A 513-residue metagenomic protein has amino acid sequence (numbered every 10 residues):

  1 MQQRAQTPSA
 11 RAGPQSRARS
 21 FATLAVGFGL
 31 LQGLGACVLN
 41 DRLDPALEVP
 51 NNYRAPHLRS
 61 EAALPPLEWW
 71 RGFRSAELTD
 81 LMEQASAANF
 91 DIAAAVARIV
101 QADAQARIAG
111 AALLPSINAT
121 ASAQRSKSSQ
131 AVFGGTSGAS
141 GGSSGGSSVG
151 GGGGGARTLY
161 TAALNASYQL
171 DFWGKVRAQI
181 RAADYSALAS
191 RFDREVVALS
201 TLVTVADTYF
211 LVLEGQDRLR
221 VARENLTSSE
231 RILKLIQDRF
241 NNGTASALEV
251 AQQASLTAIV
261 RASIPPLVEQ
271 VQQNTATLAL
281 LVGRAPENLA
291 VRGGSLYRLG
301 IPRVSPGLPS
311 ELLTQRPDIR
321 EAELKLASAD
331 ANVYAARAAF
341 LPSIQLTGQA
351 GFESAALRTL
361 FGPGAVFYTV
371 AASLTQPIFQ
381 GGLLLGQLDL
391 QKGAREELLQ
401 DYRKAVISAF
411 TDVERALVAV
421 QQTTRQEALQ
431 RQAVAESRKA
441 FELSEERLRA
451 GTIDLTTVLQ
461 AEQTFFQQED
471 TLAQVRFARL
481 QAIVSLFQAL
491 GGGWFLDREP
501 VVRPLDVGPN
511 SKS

Functional and structural regions predicted by a protein language model:
Q2-T7, R11-P14, S20-A87, T136-S137 (+7 more regions): Terminal intrinsically disordered/low-complexity segments used for targeting and assembly
D41, R125-A131, F172-G174, S354-R358 (+1 more regions): Gram-negative outer-membrane beta-barrel proteins
F90-N118, S122, G152-A163, S167-R292 (+8 more regions): Hydrophobic alpha-helical structural elements of bacterial secretion/transport assemblies
K127-G135, G150-G155: Extracellular/periplasm-exposed beta-strand and loop segments of Gram-negative cell-envelope proteins, dominated by
Q130-T136, A178, Q252, L341 (+1 more regions): Outer-membrane beta-barrel translocator domains and adjoining extracellular loop/strand segments of Gram-negative
G146-G152, L357-L360: Extracellular loop and loop/strand-boundary signature of outer-membrane beta-barrel proteins
E321-L341: Long hydrophobic segments that form regular secondary structure
V370-L374: Feature captures outer-membrane beta-barrel proteins of Gram-negative bacteria and organelles
